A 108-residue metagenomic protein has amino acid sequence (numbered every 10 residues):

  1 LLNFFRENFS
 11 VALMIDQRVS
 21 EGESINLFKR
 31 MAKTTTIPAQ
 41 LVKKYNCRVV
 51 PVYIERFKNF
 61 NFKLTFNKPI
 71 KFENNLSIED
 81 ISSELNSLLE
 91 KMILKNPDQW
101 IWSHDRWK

Functional and structural regions predicted by a protein language model:
L2-K108: Non-catalytic C-terminal accessory region of glycerolipid acyltransferases and related lyso-lipid remodeling enzymes
